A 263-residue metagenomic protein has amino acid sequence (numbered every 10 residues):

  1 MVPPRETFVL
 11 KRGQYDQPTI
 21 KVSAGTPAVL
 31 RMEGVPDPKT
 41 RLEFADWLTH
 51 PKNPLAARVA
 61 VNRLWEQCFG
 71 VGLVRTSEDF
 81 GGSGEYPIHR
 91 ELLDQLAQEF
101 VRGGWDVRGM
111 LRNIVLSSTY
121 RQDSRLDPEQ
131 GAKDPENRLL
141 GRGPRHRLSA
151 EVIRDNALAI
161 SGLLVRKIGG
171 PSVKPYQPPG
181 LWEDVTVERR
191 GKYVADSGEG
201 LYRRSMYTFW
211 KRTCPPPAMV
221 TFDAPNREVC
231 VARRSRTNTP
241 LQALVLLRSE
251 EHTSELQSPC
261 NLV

Functional and structural regions predicted by a protein language model:
M1-Y202, A218-M219, P225-T237, L247-E250 (+1 more regions): Primarily short, surface-exposed interaction patches in extracytoplasmic proteins
L164, T213, C260: Residue-level detector of flexible, active-site-proximal loop/helix-junction positions within diverse enzyme catalytic
W210-P215, D223-A224: Short Ser/Thr-interspersed hydrophobic loop/turn segments at strand-loop and sheet-helix junctions that line or gate
H252-V263: Single conserved hydrophobic/aromatic residue that forms the stacking wall/gate of nucleotide- or nucleobase-binding
